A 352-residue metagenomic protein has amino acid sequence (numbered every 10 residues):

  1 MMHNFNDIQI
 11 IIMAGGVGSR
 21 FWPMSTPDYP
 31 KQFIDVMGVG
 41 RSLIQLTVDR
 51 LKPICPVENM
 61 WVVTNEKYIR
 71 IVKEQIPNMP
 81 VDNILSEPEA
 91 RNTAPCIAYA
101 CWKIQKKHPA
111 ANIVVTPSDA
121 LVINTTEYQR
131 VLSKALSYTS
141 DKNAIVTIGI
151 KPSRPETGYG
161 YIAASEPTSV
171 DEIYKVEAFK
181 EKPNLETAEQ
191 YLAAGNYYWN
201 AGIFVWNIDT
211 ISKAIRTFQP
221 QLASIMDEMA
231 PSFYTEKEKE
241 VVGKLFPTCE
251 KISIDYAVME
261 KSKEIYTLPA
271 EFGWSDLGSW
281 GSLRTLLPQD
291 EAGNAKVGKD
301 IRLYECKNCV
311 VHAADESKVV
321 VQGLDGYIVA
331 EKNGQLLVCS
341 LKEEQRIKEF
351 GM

Functional and structural regions predicted by a protein language model:
M2-D7, I208-M352: Left-handed beta-helix
M2-I12, R20-P27, G38-P117, I123-S133: Conserved N-terminal catalytic core of the sugar/cofactor nucleotidyltransferase
I12-A14, V63, V114-P117, T147-K151 (+3 more regions): Short beta-strand segments
I44, A100, D119, I162 (+3 more regions): Residue-level signal for inorganic ion chemistry
V62, L85-S86, V115, V146-I150 (+2 more regions): General beta-strand structural signal in soluble alpha/beta enzymes
T125-F246, Y266, E316, L341: Conserved core of the sugar-phosphate nucleotidyltransferase
